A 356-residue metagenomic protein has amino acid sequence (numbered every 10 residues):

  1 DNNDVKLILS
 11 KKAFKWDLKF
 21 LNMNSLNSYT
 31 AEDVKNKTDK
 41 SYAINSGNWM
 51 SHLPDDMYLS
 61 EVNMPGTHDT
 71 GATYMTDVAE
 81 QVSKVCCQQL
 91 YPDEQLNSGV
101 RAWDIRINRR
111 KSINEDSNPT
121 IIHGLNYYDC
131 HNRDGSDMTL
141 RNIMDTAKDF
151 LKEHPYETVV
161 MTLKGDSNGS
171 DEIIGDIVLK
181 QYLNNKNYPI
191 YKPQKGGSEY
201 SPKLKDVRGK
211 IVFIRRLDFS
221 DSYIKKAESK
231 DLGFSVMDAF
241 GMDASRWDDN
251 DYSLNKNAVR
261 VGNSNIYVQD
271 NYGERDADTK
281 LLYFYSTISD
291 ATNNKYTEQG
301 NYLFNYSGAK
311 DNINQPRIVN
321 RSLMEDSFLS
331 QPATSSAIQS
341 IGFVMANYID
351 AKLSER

Functional and structural regions predicted by a protein language model:
D4-S98, K111-D149, E153, F219-D221 (+2 more regions): Long, acidic (Asp/Glu-rich), low-complexity accessory segments flanking structured domains
S60-V62, W103-I105, V159-M161, F213-R215 (+1 more regions): Hydrophobic faces of well-ordered beta-strands that scaffold small-molecule active sites in alpha/beta enzyme cores
Y91, T139, K195-D206: Short, structural beta-strand-to-alpha-helix junction motif
N97-I113, N168-D171: Aromatic-lined carbohydrate-binding surfaces of glycoside hydrolases
S98-W103, H154-V160, N185-Y188, V207-I211 (+2 more regions): Loop/turn elements at helix/coil->beta-strand transitions in domains of secreted/extracellular proteins
G135-K186: Catalytic cores of phosphodiester-bond-cleaving enzymes
K180-E199: Acidic, His- and aromatic-enriched active-site or binding-groove loops in soluble protein domains that engage sugars
I214-R356: C-terminal active-site rim and adjoining tail of enzyme catalytic domains
